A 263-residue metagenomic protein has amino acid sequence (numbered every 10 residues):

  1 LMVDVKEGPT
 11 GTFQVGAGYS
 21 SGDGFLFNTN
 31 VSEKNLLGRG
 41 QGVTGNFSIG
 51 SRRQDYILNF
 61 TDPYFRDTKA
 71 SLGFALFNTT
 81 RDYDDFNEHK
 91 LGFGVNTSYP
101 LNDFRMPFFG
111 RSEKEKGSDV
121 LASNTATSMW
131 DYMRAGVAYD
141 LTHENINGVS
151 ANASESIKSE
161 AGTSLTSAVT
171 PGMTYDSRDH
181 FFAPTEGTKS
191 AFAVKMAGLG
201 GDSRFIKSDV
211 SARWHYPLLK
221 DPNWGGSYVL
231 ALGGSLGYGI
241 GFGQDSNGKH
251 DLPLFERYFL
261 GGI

Functional and structural regions predicted by a protein language model:
L1-Y19, N30, T44-D62, R111-T127 (+3 more regions): Periplasmic polypeptide-binding modules associated with outer-membrane biogenesis and secretion
V5-P9, N35, S177: Sec/Tat-exported extracytoplasmic proteins
G11-S21, F27-T29, E33-N35, R39-G50 (+2 more regions): Transmembrane beta-strand segments that form the barrel wall of outer-membrane beta-barrel proteins
G11-T12, G18-S20, F25, V137 (+1 more regions): C-terminal outer-membrane beta-barrel translocator/porin domains of Gram-negative envelope proteins and their
V15-Y19, E33, T44-S48, D62 (+7 more regions): Outer-membrane beta-barrel proteins
F27-N35, Q54-R66, L72, L91-L101 (+2 more regions): Feature captures outer-membrane beta-barrel proteins of Gram-negative bacteria and organelles
L36-G42, Y64-S71, Y83, N102-R134 (+4 more regions): Short loop/turn motifs that connect adjacent beta-strands in outer-membrane beta-barrel proteins
Y56-T163: Transmembrane beta-barrel wall of Gram-negative outer-membrane proteins
